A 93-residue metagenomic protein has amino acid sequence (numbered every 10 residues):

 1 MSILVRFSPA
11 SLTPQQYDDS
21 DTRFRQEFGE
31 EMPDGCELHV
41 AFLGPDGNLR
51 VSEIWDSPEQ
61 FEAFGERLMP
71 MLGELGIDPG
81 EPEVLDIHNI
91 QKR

Functional and structural regions predicted by a protein language model:
M1-R50, D56-P70, D78-R93: Short S/T/G/P-rich N-terminal loop/turn motif that feeds into the first structured element of a domain
